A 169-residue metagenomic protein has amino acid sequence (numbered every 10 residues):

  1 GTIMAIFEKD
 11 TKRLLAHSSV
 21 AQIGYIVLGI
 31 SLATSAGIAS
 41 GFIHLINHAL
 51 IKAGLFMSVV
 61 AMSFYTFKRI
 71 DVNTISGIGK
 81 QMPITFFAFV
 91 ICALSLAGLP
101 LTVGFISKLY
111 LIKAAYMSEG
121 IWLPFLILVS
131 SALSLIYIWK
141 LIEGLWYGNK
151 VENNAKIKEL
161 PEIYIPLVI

Functional and structural regions predicted by a protein language model:
G1-I6, I91-L101: Transmembrane alpha-helix interface/packing and boundary motifs in multi-pass membrane proteins, characterized by
M4-D71: Alpha-helical multi-pass transmembrane bundles of energy-transducing inner-membrane proteins
L15-A16, G41, F89, P124-I127 (+1 more regions): Hydrophobic/aromatic positions within or immediately flanking transmembrane alpha-helices of multi-pass small-molecule
S19-L32, Q81-F89, A93, P161: Small-residue-rich segments of transmembrane alpha-helices in multi-pass membrane proteins, especially helix faces
I26-A36, S107-P124: Interfacial segments of multi-pass membrane proteins
Y65-K68, K80-T85, S131, W139-I169: Cytoplasmic/organellar membrane-interface segments at the starts of transmembrane helices in multi-pass inner-membrane
N73-K80, L111-A114, Y147-G148: Short amphipathic alpha-helical coupling elements at transmembrane boundaries
I121-Y137: Alpha-helical transmembrane segments of multi-pass integral membrane proteins
